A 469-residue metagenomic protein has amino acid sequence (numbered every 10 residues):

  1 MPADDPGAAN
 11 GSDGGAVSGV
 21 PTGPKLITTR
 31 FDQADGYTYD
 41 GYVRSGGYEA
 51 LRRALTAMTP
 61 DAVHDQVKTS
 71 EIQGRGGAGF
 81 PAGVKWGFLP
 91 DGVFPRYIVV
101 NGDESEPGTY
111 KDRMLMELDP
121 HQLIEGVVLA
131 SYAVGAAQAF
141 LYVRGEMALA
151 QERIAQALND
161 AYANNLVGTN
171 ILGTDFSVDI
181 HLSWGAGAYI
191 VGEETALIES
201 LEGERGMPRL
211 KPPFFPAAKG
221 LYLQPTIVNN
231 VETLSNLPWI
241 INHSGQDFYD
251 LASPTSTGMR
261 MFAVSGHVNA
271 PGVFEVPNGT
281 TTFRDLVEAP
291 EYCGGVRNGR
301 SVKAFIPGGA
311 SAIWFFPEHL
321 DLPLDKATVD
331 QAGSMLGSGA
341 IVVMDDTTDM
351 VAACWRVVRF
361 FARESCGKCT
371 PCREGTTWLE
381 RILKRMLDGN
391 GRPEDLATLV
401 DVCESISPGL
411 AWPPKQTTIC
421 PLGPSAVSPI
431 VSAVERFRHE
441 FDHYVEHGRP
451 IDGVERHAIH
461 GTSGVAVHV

Functional and structural regions predicted by a protein language model:
M1, D5, A50-V67, F94-I98 (+9 more regions): Ferredoxin-type iron-sulfur electron-transfer modules in oxidoreductases and energy-metabolism complexes
G11-H64: Cofactor-/ligand-binding subdomain signature composed of acidic, glycine-rich, tryptophan-containing flexible loops
Y42-E49, N101-D112, A218-L221, A263-N269: Gly-rich Lys/Arg/Thr-decorated short loops/hinges at beta-loop-alpha junctions or inter-strand turns that position
K68-L89, G185-E199, G203-R205, A362-G375 (+1 more regions): Conserved phosphate/anionic-ligand binding catalytic regions in large, soluble enzymes, centered on
A78-G79, G83-W86, T109-D112, Q151-Q156 (+9 more regions): Short acidic, glycine/serine/threonine-rich loops at helix termini
D119-A133: Histidine-anchored nucleotide/phosphate-binding helix
G126-A130, G279-R297: Short amphipathic, charge-patterned alpha-helical segments
Q151-N278: Hydrophobic alpha-helical positions that pack around
